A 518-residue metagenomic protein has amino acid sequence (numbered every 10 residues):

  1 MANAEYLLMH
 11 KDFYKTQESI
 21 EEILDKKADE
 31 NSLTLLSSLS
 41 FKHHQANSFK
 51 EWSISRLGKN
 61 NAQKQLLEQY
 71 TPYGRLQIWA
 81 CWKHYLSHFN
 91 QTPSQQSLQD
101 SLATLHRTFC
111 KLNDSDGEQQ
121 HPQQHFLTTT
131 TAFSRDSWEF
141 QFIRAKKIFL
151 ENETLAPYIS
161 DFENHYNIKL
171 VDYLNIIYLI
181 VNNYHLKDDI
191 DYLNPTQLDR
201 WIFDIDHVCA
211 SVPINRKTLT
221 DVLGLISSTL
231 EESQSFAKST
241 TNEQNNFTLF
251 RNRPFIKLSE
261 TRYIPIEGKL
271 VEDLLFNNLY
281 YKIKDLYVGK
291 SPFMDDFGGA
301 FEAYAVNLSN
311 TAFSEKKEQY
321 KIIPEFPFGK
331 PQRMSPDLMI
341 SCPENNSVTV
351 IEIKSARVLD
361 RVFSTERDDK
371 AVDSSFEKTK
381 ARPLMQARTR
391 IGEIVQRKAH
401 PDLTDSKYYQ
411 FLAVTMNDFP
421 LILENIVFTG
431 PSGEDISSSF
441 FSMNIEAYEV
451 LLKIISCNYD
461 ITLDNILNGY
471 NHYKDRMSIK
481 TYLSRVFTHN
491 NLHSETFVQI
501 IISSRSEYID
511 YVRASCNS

Functional and structural regions predicted by a protein language model:
M1-N90: Charged, amphipathic alpha-helical stretches
D25, D29-H44, W52, L57 (+2 more regions): Interfaces and regulatory segments of ATP-dependent nucleotide/adenylate/phosphodiester-chemistry enzymes
T311-R333, L338: A short acidic/basic microdomain associated with nuclease active sites
G329-M334, R357-D360, D418-I422: Flexible loop/turn segments at secondary-structure boundaries
I340-R361: Active-site beta-strand-loop-beta-strand hairpin of nuclease catalytic cores that positions key catalytic residues
S355-L412: Catalytic cores of nucleic-acid endonucleases
R397-D435: C-terminal catalytic or substrate-handling cores of phosphate/nucleotide- and metal-cofactor-dependent proteins acting
